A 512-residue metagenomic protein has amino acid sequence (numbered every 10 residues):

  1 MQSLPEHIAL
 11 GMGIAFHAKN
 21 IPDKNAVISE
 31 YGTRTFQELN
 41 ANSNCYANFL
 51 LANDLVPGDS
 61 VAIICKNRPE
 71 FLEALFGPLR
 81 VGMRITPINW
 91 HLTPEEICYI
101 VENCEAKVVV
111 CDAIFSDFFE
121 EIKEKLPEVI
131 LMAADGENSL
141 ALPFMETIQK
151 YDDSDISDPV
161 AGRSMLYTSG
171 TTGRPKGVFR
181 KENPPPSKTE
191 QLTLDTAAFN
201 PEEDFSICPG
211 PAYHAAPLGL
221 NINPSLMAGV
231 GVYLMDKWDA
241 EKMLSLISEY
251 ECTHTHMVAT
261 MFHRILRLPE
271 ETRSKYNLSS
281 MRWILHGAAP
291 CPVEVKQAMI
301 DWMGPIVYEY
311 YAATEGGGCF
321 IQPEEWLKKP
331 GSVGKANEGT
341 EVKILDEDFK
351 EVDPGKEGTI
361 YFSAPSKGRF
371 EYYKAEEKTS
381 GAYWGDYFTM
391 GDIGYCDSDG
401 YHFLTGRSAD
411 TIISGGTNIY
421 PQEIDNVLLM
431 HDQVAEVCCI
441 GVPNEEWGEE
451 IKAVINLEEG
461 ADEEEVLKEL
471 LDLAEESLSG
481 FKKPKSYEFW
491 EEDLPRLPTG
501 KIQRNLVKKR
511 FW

Functional and structural regions predicted by a protein language model:
E6, N25-R68, L72, F76 (+1 more regions): Conserved AMP-binding/adenylate-forming core of the ANL superfamily
D23, Q149-S169, G173-R174, A198-F205: Conserved pre-ATP/AMP-binding loop-to-beta segment of ANL
T35-Q37, R163-T189: Conserved AMP-binding A3 loop
A52-N53, R80-T147, S157, L457-E459: Structural core segment of the AMP-binding/adenylate-forming
F71, L92, V109, S245 (+8 more regions): AMP-binding/adenylate-forming catalytic core of the ANL superfamily
L166, M227, C252-M257, L268-K329 (+1 more regions): Gly/Ser/Thr-rich phosphate-binding loop
N183-P209, Y213-H254, L268: Conserved AMP-binding/adenylation subdomain of ANL enzymes
K350-G381, T417-I419: Conserved ATP/PPi-binding loop(s) of AMP-dependent carboxylate-activating enzymes
